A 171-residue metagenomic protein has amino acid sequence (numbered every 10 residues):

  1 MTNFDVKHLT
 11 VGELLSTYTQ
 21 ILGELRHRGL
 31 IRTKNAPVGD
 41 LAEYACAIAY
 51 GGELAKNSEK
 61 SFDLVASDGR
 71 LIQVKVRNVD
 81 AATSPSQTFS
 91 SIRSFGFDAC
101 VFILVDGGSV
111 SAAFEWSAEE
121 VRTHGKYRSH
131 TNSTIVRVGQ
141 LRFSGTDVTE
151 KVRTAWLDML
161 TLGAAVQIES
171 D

Functional and structural regions predicted by a protein language model:
M1-L71, K75-D171: Nucleic-acid endonuclease domains
